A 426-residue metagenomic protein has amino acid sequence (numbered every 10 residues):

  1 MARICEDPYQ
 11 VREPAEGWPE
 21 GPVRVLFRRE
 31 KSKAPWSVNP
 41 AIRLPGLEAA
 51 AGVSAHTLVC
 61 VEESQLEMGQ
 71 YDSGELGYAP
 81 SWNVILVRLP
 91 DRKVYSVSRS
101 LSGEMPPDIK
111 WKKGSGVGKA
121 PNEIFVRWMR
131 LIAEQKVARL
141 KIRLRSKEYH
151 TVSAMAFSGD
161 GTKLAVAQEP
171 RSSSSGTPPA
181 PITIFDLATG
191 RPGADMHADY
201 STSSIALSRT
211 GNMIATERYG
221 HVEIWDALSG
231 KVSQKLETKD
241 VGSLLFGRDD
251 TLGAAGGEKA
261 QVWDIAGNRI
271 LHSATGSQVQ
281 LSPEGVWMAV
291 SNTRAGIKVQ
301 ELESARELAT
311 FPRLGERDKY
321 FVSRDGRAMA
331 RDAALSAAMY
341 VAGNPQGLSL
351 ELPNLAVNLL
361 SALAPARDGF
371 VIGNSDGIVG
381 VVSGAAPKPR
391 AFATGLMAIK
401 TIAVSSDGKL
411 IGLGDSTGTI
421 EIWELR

Functional and structural regions predicted by a protein language model:
M1-L44: A structural "domain/chain start" motif
R28-L66: Acidic, glycine-rich low-complexity segments with interspersed aromatic residues
A50-P90: Surface-exposed short loop/turn segments
D91-I132: Short secondary-structure boundary motifs at beta->alpha junctions and helix caps
V137-R426: WD40-repeat beta-propeller superdomains and closely related acidic/aromatic-rich repeat-like regions
